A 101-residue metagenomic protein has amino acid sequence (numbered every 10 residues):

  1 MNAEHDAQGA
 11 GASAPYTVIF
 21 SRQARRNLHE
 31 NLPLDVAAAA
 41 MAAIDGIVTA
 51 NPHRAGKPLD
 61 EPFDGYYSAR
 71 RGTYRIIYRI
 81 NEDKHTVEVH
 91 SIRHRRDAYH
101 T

Functional and structural regions predicted by a protein language model:
M1-R70, E82-E88, A98-T101: Basic, Lys/Arg-enriched alpha-helical interface segments
T73: Glycine-rich phosphate-binding loop
Y78: Short, charged interaction patches at domain edges and termini
R93: Residues forming the ATP-binding cleft of Hanks-type serine/threonine protein kinase domains
